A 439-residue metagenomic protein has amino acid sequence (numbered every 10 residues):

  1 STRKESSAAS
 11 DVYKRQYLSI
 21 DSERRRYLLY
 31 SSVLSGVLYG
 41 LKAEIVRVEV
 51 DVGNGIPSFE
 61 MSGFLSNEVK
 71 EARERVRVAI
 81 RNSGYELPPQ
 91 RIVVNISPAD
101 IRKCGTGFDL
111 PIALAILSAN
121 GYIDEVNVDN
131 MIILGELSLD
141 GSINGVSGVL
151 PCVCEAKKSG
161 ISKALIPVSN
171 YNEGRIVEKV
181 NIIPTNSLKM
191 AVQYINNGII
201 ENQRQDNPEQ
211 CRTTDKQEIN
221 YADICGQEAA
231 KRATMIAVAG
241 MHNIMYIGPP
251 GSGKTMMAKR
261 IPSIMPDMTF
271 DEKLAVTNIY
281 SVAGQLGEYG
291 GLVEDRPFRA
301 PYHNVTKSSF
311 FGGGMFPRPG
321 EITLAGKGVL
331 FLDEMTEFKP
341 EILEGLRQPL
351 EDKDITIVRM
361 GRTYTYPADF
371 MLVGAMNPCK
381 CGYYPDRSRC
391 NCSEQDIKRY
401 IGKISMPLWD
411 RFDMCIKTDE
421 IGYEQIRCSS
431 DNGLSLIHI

Functional and structural regions predicted by a protein language model:
S1-Q16, E136, I437-H438: Single conserved hydrophobic/aromatic residue that forms the stacking wall/gate of nucleotide- or nucleobase-binding
L18-M245, P249-T255: Peripheral, non-AAA+ core regions of ATP-driven protein-machinery
I199-I236, G240, F270-I322: P-loop NTPase nucleotide-binding/switch module
Y246-Q285: Walker A/P-loop
F298-R299, P317-K327, I357-P378, S388 (+1 more regions): AAA+/SF3 P-loop NTPase mechanochemical coupling elements
R318-E351, Y383-D386, S405-W409, Y423-I426: Conserved AAA+/SF3 P-loop NTPase catalytic/coupling segment centered on the Walker-B
E344-Y364: Conserved catalytic/switch belt of AAA+ P-loop NTPases
T365-D369, C379-I437: Phosphate-sensing "switch" segment of ASCE/P-loop ATPases
